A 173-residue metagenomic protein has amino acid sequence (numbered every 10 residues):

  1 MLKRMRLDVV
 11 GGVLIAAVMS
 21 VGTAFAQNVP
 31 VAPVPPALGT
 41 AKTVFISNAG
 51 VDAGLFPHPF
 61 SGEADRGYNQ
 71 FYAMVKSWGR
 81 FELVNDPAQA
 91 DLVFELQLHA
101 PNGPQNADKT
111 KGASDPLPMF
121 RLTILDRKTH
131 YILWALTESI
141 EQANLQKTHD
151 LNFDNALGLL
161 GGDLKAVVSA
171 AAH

Functional and structural regions predicted by a protein language model:
L2, G11, A16-R80, A88 (+4 more regions): A structural "domain/chain start" motif
R4-R6: Basic polycationic patches enriched in arginine
S61, K111, D150: Short gly/ser-rich anion-binding loops that grip negatively charged ligand groups
F71-H130: Mid-chain, structured segments of secreted extracytoplasmic proteins
M119, L125-H173: Short secondary-structure boundary motifs at beta->alpha junctions and helix caps
